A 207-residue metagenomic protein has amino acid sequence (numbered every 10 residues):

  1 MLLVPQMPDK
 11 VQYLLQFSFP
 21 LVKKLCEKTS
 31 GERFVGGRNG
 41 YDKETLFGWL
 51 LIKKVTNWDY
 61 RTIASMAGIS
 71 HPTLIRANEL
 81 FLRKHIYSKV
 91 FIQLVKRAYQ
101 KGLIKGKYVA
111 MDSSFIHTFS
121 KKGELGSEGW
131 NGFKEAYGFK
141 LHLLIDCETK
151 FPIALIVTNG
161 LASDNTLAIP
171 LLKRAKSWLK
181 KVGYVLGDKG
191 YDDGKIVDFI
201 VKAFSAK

Functional and structural regions predicted by a protein language model:
M1-R33: Charged, often Cys/His-bearing segments associated with DNA-binding zinc-finger transcription factors
R38-N39, K43-F47, I52-W58, S65 (+2 more regions): Polybasic low-complexity intrinsically disordered regions
